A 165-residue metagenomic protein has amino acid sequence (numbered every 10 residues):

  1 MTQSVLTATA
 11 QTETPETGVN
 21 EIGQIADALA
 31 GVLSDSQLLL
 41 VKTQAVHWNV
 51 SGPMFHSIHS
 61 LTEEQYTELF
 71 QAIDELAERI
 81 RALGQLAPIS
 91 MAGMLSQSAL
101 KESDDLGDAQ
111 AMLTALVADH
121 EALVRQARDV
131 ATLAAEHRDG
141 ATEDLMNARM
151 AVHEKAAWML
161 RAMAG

Functional and structural regions predicted by a protein language model:
M1-P15: Acidic, low-complexity proline/glycine-rich segments
P15-A30, K101-A111: Short, charged, low-complexity loops and linkers
T17-Q24, L39-Q65, V130-A141: Helix-loop segments that flank and shape redox-cofactor active sites
I25-D35, L39, Q65, M112 (+2 more regions): Amphipathic alpha-helix face/heptad-repeat signature
L33, L40, H47, I73 (+4 more regions): A structural signal for well-ordered alpha-helices, especially hydrophobic packing surfaces of coiled-coils
S51-G93, M163: Conserved alpha-helical segments that form or flank metal/cofactor-binding pockets of metalloenzymes
H56, E63-D74, L133-M150, E154-M159: Charged, amphipathic alpha-helical segments and their flanking helix caps
D74, E78, A92-A148: Acidic/histidine-rich alpha-helical segments that form the ligand environment of transition-metal centers
